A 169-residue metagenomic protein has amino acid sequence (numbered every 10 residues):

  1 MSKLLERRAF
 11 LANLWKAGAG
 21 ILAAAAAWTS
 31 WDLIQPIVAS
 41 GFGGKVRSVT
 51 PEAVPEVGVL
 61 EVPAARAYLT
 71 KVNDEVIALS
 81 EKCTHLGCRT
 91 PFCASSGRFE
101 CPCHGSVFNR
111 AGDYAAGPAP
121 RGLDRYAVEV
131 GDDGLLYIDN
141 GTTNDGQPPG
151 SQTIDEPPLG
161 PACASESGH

Functional and structural regions predicted by a protein language model:
K3, A9-S96, G122, A127-H169: N-terminal pre-ligand scaffold of iron-sulfur
E56, R110, A119: Glycine-rich, flexible loop/turn motifs
C83, A111-D113, G117: Short, charged, low-hydrophobicity "junction" segments
L86, H104, A111: Short glycine-rich loop/turn motifs that provide flexible caps or phosphate-binding loops at active sites
F92-S95, V107-D113: Iron-sulfur (Fe-S) cluster-binding segments and ferredoxin-like electron-carrier domains, especially [2Fe-2S]
G97-G105, A115-D124: Short cysteine/histidine-rich metal-coordination sites, predominantly Zn2+-binding motifs
